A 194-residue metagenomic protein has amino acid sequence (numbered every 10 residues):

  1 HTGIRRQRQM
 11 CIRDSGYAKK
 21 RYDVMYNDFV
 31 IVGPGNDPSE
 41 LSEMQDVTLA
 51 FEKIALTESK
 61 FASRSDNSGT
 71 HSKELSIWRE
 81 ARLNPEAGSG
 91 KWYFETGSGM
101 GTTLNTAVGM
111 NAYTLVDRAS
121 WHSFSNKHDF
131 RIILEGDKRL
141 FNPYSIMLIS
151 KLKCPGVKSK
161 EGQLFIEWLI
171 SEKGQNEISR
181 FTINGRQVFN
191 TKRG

Functional and structural regions predicted by a protein language model:
H1-I12: Single conserved hydrophobic/aromatic residue that forms the stacking wall/gate of nucleotide- or nucleobase-binding
G3-R5, Y26, K127, F141: A generic fold-level signal
Q7, D28, N111: Conserved catalytic motifs of the protein kinase core domain
R13, P34, S39-G194: Exported/periplasmic ABC-transporter solute-binding proteins
Y17-K19, V24-D28, L56, F141-P143: Extracytoplasmic
I31: Serine endopeptidase catalytic core focused on the charge-relay Asp
